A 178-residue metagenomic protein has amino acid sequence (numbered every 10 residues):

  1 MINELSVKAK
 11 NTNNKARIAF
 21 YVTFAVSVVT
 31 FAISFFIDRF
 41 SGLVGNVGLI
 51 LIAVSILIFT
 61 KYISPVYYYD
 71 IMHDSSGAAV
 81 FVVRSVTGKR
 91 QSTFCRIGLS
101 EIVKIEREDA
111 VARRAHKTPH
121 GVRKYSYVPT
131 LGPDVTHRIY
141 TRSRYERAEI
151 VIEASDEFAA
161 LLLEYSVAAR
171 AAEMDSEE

Functional and structural regions predicted by a protein language model:
M1-E4, A53-K61: Extended, compositionally biased eukaryotic interaction scaffolds
M1-V29: N-terminal membrane-targeting/pre-transmembrane regions
F31-A32, I58: Hydrophobic membrane-targeting alpha-helices
A32-A53: Hydrophobic alpha-helical transmembrane segments
I56-R96: Conserved beta-hairpin
S85-R144: Non-transmembrane, membrane-adjacent beta-strand/coil modules in membrane-associated proteins and peripheral
H120-E178: A membrane-cytosol interface segment of integral membrane proteins
